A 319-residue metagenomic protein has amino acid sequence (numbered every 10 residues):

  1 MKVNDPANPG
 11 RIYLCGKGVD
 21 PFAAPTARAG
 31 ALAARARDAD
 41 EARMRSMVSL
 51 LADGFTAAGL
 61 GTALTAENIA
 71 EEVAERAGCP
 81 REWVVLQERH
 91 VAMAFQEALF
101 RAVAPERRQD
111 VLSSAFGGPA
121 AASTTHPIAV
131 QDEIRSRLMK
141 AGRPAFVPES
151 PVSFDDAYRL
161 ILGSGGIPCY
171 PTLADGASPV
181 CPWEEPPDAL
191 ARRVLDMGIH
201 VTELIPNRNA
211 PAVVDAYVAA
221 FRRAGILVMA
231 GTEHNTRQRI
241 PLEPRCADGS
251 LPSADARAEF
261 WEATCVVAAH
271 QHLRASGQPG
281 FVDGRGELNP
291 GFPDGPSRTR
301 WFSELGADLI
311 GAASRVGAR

Functional and structural regions predicted by a protein language model:
M1-A39, Q87-G142, A247-G280: Active-site gating loops and adjacent loop-to-helix segments of metal-dependent hydrolytic enzymes
M1-R81, M197, E203-I226, G231-D255 (+2 more regions): A metal-dependent hydrolase metal-coordination microenvironment
R11-Y13, T172, P206, R298-W301: Histidine-centered active-site/metal-ligand motif
R35, A39, E149, P182-P186: Alpha-helix N-cap and loop-to-helix initiation/capping positions
D38, L50, F55-A122, P290 (+1 more regions): Extreme N-terminal flexible tails
G117, Q131, R135-S178: Conserved, well-ordered alpha-helix/loop/beta-strand core segments that scaffold catalytic motifs
D155-L162, G166-L227: Extended hydrophobic/aromatic segments used for targeting, binding, or gating
D248-R319: Extended, intrinsically disordered, low-complexity segments
